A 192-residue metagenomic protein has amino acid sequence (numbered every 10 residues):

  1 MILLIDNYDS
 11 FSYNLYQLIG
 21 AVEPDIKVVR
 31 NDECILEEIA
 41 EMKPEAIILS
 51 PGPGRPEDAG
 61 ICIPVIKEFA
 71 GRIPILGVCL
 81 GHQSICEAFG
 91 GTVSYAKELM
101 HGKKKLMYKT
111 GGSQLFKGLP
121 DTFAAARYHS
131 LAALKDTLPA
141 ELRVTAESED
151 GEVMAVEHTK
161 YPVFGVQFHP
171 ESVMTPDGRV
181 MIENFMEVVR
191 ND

Functional and structural regions predicted by a protein language model:
M1-L3: Extreme N-terminal starter segment of soluble prokaryotic enzymes
Y16-D25: Two-component/phosphorelay signaling modules centered on CheY-like receiver
D25-N31: Short hydrophobic/Thr-rich beta-strand motif most characteristic of the beta2 strand and flanking loop of CheY-like
C34-E38, V65: Short acidic active-site motifs
I39, K43-P44, P170: Proline-aspartate-enriched helix->loop->beta-strand connector
P44-G118, I182-N184: Cysteine-nucleophile active-site neighborhood
S113-K160: Catalytic beta-strand/loop cores that center a nucleophilic Ser/Cys/Thr and support acyl-enzyme chemistry
V173-D192: Acyltransferase
